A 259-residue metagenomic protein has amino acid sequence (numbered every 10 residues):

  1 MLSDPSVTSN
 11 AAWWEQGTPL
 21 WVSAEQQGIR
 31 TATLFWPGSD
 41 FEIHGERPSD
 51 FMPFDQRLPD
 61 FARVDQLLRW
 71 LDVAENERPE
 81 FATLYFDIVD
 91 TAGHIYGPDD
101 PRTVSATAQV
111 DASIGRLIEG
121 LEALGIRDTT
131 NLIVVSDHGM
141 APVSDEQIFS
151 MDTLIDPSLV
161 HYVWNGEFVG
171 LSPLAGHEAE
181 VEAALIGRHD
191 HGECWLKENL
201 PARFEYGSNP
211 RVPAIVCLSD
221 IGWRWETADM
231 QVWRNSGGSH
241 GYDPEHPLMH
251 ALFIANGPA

Functional and structural regions predicted by a protein language model:
M1-P98, E226: His/Asp/Glu-rich, glycine-adjacent segments that coordinate divalent cations and/or stabilize oxyanion chemistry on
S6-A11, W21, P53-D55, P101-V104 (+3 more regions): Second-shell loop/turn segments in exported
N10-G17, R57-D60, V64, T103 (+5 more regions): Solvent-exposed, acidic/flexible segments
Q26-A32, N76-A82, I126-L132, D190-E193 (+2 more regions): Loop/turn elements at helix/coil->beta-strand transitions in domains of secreted/extracellular proteins
R30-F35, E80-Y85, L132-V134, H161 (+3 more regions): Structural recognition of the beta-strand scaffold that forms the well-ordered cores of secreted hydrolase catalytic
D60-D72, V89-T130: A long, amphipathic alpha-helix that forms part of the scaffold/cap immediately adjacent to metal-dependent active
T129, S136-L174: Acidic/histidine-rich catalytic neighborhood
Y162-A259: Active-site neighborhoods of enzymes that stabilize oxyanions during catalysis
